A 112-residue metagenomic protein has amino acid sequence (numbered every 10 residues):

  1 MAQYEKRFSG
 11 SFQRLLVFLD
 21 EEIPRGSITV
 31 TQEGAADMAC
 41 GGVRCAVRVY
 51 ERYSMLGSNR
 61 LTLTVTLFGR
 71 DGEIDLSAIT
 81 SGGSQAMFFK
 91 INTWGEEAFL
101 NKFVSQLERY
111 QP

Functional and structural regions predicted by a protein language model:
M1-S27, A35: Terminal, regulation- and interaction-focused segments at domain boundaries
A36-T64, F68: Surface-exposed short loop/turn segments
G57-I91: Beta-strand/loop substructures that line and gate deep hydrophobic ligand-binding cavities in soluble
A86-P112: A conserved amphipathic terminal alpha-helix motif
